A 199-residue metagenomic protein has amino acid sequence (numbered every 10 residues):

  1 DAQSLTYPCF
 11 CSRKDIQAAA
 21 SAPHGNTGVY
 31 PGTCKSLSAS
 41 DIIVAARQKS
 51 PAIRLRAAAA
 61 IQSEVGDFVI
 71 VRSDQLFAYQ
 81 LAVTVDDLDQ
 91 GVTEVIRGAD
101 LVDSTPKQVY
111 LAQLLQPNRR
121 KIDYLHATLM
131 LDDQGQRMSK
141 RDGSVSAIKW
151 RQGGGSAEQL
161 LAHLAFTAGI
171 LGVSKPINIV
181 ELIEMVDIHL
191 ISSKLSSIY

Functional and structural regions predicted by a protein language model:
A2, P8, R13-K140, S146-R151 (+1 more regions): Active-site cores that bind ATP or allylic diphosphates and position pyrophosphate for catalysis
I43-V44, Q136-M138, S146-Y199: Non-catalytic terminal extensions that flank enzyme cores
